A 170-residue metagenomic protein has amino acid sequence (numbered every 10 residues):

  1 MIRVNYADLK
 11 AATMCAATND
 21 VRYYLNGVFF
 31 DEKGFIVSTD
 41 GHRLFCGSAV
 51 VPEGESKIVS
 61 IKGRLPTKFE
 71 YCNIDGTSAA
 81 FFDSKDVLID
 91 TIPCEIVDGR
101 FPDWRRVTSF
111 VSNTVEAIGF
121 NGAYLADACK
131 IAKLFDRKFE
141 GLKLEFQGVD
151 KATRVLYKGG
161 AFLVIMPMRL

Functional and structural regions predicted by a protein language model:
M1-L170: DNA polymerase processivity clamps
